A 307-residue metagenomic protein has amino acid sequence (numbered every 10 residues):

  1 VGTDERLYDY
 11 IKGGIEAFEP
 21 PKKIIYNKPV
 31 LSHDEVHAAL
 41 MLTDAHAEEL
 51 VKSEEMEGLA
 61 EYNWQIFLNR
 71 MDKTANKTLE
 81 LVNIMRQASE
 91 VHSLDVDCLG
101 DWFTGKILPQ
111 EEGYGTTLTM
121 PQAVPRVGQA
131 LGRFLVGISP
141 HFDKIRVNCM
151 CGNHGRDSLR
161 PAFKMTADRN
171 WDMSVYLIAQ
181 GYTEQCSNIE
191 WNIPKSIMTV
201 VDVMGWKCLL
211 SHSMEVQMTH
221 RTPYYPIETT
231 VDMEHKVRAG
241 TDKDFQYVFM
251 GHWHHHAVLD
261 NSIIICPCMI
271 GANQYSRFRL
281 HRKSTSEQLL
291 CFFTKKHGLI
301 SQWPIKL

Functional and structural regions predicted by a protein language model:
V1-E16: Short glycine- and acidic-rich boundary segments immediately preceding or forming the N-terminal edge of structured
G14-V30: Short linear interaction motifs
I25-A45, S53, E57-A179: Core catalytic region of metal-dependent phosphoesterases/phosphodiesterases, especially metallo-beta-lactamase-like
V30-M41, A45-A47, V51-S53, I66-K73 (+7 more regions): A structural signal for the main folded, soluble domain(s) of proteins
S32-D34, A88-E90, D202, R238-D244: Flexible, charged surface loops at secondary-structure boundaries
H46-A47, F103-T104, H154-R156, E215-V216 (+2 more regions): Short, solvent-exposed loop/turn segments at secondary-structure junctions
S139, M165-M173, L177-S196, M204-L307: Conserved beta-sheet core of the metallophosphoesterase superfamily
I145-N153, E190-T199: Acidic carboxylate-rich catalytic motifs and surrounding loops in phosphoryl-/glycosyl-chemistry enzymes
